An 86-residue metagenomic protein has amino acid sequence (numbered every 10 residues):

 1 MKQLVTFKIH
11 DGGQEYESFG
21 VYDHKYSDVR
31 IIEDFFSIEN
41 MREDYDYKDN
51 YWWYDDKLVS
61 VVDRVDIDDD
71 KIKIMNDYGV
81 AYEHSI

Functional and structural regions predicted by a protein language model:
M1-L4, E17-S18, D49: Short, surface-exposed beta-edge/turn micro-motifs
Q3-D11: A short beta-strand micro-motif
V5, Y22, D68-D70: Short, low-complexity interaction segments enriched in Ser/Thr/Pro/Gly
I9, V21, S37-I38: Generic detector of N-terminal low-structure segments
D11-Q14, G79: Glycine-centered tight beta-turn/hairpin loop motif at sheet-sheet or coil-to-beta transitions
E15-Y26, R30: A short, exposed loop/beta-hairpin motif centered on an aromatic-Gly-Thr core
I38-I86: Short, mixed-charge low-complexity intrinsically disordered segments
